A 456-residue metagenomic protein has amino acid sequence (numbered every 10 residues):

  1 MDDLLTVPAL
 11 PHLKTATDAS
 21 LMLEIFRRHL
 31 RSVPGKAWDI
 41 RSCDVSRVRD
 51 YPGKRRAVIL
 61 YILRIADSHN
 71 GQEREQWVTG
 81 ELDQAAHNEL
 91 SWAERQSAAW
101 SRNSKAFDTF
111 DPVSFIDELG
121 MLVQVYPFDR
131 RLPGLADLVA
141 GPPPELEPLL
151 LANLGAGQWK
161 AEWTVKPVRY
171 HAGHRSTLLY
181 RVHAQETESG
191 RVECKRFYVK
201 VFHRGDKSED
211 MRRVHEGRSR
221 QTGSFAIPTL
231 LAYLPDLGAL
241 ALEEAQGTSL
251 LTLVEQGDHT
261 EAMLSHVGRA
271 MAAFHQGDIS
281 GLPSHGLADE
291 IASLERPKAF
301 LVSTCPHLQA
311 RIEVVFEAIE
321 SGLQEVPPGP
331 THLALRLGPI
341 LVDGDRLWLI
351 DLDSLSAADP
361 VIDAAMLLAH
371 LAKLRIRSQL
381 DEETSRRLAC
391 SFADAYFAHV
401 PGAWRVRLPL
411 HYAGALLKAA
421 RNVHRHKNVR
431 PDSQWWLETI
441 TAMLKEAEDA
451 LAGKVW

Functional and structural regions predicted by a protein language model:
M1-Y233, L237-E243, T248-L251, G268-A270 (+5 more regions): Phosphate/pyrophosphate-binding loops and the adjoining catalytic core of nucleotide-dependent enzymes
M22, F26-R27, R31, G141-P167 (+3 more regions): An alpha-helical support segment within catalytic cores of ATP-dependent transferases
L82-Q84, G338-K373: Catalytic activation segment of kinase domains across protein kinase-like and atypical kinase folds
D111, F225-L237, E244, L253-E313 (+4 more regions): A cross-family kinase active-site recognition segment
K195, G238, P327-G329, L333 (+1 more regions): The start of beta-strands in P-loop NTPase/AAA+ ATPase cores
K200-F202, E255-A262, E325-V326, L352-A358 (+2 more regions): Short, contiguous acidic/charged loop-to-helix segments that flank catalytic cores in large enzymes
D210-G217, V267-H275, I312-V315, I319 (+3 more regions): Structural preference for long, well-ordered alpha-helical segments in enzyme cores
D363-V400, G414-P431: Active-site activation/catalytic loop segments of kinase-like enzymes and analogous catalytic loops in related
